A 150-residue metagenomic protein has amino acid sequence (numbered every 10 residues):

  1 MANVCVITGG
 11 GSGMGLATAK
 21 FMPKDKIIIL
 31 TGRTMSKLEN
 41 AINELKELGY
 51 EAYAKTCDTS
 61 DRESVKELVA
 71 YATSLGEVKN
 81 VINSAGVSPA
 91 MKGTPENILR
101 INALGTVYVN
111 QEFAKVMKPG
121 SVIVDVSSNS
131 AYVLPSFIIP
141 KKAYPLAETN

Functional and structural regions predicted by a protein language model:
G9-S12: Conserved glycine-rich cofactor-binding loop
D25-N40: Conserved glycine-rich Rossmann-like NAD(P)H-binding loop of the short-chain dehydrogenase/reductase
E47-E63: Rossmann-fold cofactor-recognition segment
S60-L75: Conserved Rossmann-fold cofactor-binding substructure of NAD(P)-dependent oxidoreductases
L68, I82, V109-F113, M117: Hydrophobic positions on the long internal alpha-helix of Rossmann-like NAD(P)-dependent oxidoreductase domains
V87-K92, V122-N150: Catalytic loop of short-chain dehydrogenase/reductase
I98-L99: A hydrophobic alpha-helix adjacent to the NAD(P)-binding/active-site core of NAD(P)-dependent oxidoreductases, strongly
